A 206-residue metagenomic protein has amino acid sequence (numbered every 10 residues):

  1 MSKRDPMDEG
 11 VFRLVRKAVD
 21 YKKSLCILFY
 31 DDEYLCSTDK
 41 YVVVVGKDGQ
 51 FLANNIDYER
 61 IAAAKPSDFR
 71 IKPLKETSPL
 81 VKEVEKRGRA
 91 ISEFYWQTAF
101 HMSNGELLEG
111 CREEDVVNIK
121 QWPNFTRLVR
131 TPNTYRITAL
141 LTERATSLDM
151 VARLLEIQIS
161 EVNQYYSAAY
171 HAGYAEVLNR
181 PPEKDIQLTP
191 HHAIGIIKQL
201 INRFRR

Functional and structural regions predicted by a protein language model:
M1-R206: Acidic, Ser/Thr/Pro-enriched low-complexity segments and adjacent helix/loop capping patches that create flexible
